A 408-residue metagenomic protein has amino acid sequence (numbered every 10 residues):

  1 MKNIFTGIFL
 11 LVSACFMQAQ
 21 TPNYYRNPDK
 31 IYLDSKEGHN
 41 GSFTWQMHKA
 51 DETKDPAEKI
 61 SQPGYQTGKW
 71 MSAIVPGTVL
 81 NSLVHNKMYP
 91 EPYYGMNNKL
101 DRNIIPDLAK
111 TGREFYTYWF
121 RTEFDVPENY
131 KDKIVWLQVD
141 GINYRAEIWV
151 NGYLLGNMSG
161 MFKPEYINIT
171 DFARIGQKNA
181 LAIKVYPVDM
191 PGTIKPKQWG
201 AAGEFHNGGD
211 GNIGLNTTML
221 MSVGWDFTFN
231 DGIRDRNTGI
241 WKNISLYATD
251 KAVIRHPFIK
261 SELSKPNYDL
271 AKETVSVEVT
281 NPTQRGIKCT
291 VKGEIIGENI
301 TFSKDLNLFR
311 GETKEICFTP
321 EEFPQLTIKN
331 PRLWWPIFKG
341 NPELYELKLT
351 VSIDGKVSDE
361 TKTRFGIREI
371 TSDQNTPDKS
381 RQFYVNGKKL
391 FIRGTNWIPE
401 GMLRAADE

Functional and structural regions predicted by a protein language model:
M1-L10, F16-E408: Secreted/periplasmic carbohydrate-active enzymes, especially glycoside hydrolases
